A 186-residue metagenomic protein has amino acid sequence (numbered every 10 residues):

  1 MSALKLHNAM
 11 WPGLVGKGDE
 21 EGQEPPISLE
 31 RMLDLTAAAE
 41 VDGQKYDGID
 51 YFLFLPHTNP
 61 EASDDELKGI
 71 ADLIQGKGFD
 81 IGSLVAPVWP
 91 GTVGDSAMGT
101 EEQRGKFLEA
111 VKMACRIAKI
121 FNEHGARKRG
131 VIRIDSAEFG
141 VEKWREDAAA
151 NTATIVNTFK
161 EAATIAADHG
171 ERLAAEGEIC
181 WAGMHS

Functional and structural regions predicted by a protein language model:
M1-K128, A149-A153, N157-G170: N-terminal pre-domain/capping segments
T58-E61, C180-S186: Active-site glycine- and acidic-residue-rich loops that bind and position anionic ligands or nucleotide-like cofactors
A118-E146, H169-A182: Active-site groove signature of glycoside hydrolases
